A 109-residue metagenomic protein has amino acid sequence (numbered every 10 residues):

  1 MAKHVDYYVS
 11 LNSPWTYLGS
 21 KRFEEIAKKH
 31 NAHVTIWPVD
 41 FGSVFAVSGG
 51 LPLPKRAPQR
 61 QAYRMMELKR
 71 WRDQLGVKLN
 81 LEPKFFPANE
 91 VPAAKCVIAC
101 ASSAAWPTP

Functional and structural regions predicted by a protein language model:
M1-F23: Local sequence-structure signature of Cys/Sec-based thiol-disulfide redox active-site neighborhoods
L11, S20-P109: Structural alpha/beta surface segment adjacent to cysteine/selenocysteine redox centers across thiol/disulfide enzymes
